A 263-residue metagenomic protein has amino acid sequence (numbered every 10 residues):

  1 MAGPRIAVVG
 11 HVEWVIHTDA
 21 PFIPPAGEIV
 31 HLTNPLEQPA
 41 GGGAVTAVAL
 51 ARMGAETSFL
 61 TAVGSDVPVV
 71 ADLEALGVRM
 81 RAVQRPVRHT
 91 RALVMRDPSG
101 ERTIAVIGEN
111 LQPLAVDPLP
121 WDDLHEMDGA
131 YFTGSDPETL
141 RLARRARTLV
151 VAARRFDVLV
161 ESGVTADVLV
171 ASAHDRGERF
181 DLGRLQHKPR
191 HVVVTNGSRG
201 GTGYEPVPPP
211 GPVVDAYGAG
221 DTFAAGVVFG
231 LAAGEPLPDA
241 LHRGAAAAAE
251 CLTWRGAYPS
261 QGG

Functional and structural regions predicted by a protein language model:
M1-I6, D181-G263: Conserved phosphate-binding/catalytic region of the ribokinase-like
M1-V12, S58, D72-Q84, A92-Y204: Ribokinase/PfkB-type carbohydrate-kinase core domain
G3-I6, A26-R91, P98, A246: Substrate-binding N-lobe of the ribokinase-like
V12, V63, P210-G211: Hydrophobic pocket-lining residues within nucleotide cofactor-binding pockets
V15-D19: Short N-terminal binding/cap micro-motifs at the start of the first secondary-structure element
P24-P35, Y204-P212: Glycine/charged-rich beta-loop-alpha catalytic/anionic-binding loops adjacent to active sites
E37-A44, V87, T133-P137, F156 (+4 more regions): Electropositive phosphate-/nucleotide-binding environments in soluble metabolic enzymes
A51, R144, A232: Gly/Ala-rich phosphate-binding loop of Rossmann-like dinucleotide-binding domains, activating on the conserved
